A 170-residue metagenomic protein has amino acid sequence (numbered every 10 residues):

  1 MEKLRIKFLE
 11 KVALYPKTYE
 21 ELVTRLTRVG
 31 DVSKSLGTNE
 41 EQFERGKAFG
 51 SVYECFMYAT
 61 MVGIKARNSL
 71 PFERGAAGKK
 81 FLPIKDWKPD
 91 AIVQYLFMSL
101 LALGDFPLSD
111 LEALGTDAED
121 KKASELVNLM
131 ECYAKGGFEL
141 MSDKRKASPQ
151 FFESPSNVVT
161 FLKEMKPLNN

Functional and structural regions predicted by a protein language model:
M1-E44, S69-N170: Charged, low-complexity intrinsically disordered terminal regions and linker tails
G50-A59: Short amphipathic alpha-helical segments
Y58-S69: Amphipathic alpha-helical interaction surfaces
